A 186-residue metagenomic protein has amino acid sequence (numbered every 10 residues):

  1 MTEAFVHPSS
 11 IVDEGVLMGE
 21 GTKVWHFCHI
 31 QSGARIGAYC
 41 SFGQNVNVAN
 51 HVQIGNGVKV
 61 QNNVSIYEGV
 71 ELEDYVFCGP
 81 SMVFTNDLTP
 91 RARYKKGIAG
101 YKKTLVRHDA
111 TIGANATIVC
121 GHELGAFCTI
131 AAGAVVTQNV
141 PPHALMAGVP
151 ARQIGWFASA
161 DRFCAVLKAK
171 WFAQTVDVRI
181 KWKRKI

Functional and structural regions predicted by a protein language model:
T2-E3, P8, E14-M18, K23-L124: Flexible, glycine/small-residue-enriched loop-and-beta-strand segment within the central core of proteins
A126-T129, V135: Internal alpha/beta core interface subdomains
V135, P150-Q153: Conserved switch/coupling elements of ABC/ABC-like ATPase nucleotide-binding domains
Q138: Short helix N-cap motif at coil->helix boundaries in the Bergerat
P142-V149, F157-V166: Short, intrinsically disordered, charge-biased short linear motifs at domain edges
Q153, R162-V166, D177-W182: Cys/His-rich microdomains that often coordinate metals
A158, A173-V176: Short cysteine-rich clusters marking metal-coordination/redox-active sites
K168-F172: Short linker/helix segments within small regulatory modules
